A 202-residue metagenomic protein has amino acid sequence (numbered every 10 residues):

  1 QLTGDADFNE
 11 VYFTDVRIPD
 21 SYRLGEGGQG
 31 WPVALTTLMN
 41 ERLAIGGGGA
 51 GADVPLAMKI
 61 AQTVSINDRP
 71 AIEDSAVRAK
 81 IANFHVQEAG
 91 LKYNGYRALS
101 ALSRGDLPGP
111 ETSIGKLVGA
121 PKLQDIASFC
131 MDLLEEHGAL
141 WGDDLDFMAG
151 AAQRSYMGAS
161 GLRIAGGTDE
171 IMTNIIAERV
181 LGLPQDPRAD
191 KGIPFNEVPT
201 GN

Functional and structural regions predicted by a protein language model:
Q1-Y93, L162, E197-N202: Glycine-rich beta->alpha junctions and the first turn(s) of the following alpha-helix
T14, I18-P19, N40, T63 (+7 more regions): Short, well-ordered loop/turn and helix-capping segments at boundaries between secondary-structure elements and domains
G28-N40, A44-G47, G138-N202: Glycine-rich phosphate/cofactor-binding loops in nucleotide/flavin-utilizing enzymes
G30, D53, Q87-G90, G115 (+2 more regions): Catalytic-loop motifs flanking and including active-site residues across diverse enzymes
V33, L56-I60, D125, F129 (+1 more regions): Alpha-helical scaffold segments in soluble metabolic enzymes
R42, S65, L99-L102, D106 (+1 more regions): Short amphipathic alpha-helical interaction patches enriched in hydrophobic/aromatic residues with interspersed Lys/Arg
S75, A89-L145: C-terminal helix-coil-helix/basic helical segment that borders enzyme active sites and/or dimer interfaces and provides
